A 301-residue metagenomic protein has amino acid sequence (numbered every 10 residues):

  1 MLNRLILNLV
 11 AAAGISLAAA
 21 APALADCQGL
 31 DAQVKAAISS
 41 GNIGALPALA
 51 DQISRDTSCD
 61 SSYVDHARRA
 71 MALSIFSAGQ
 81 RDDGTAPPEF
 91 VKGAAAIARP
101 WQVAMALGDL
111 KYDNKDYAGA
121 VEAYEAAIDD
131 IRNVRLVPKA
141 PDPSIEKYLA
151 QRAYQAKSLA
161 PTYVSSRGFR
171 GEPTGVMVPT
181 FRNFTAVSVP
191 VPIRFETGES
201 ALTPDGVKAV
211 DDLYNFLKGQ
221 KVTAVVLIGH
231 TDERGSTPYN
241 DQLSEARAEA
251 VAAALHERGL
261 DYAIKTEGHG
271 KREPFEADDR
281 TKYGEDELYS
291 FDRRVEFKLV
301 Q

Functional and structural regions predicted by a protein language model:
M1-V10: Bacterial N-terminal signal peptides that target proteins for export
A19-A25: Sec/Tat signal peptide C-region and signal peptidase I cleavage site
G29, Q33, A45-A48, E89 (+6 more regions): Extracytoplasmic/secreted proteins, especially bacterial periplasmic and envelope-associated proteins
K35, L73-F76, D109-Y112: Residue-level recognition of tetratricopeptide repeat
T57-P88, K92-W101, Y117-A224: Periplasmic peptidoglycan-binding/tethering modules of Gram-negative envelope proteins
M105, S188-P190, Q220-V222, G259-Y262 (+1 more regions): Extracytoplasmic
H230-Q301: Periplasmic OmpA-like peptidoglycan-binding domain that tethers envelope proteins to the cell wall
